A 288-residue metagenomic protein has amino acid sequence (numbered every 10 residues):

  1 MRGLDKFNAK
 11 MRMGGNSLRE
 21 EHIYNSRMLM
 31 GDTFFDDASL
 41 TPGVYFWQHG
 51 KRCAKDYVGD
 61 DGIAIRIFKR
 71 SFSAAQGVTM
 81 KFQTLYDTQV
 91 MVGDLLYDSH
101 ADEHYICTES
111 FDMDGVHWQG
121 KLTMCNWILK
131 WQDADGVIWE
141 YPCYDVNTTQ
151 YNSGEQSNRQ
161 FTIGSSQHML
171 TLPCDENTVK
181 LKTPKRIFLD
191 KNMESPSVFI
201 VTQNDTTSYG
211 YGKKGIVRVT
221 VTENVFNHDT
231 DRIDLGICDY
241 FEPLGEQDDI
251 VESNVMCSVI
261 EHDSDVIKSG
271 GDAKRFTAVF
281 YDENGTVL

Functional and structural regions predicted by a protein language model:
M1-R52, N126-Y141: Active-site-proximal polar cores
G3-K10, T202-N254: Long terminal accessory segments
D60-M80, N152-T171: Short, basic/aromatic beta-hairpin or loop at an interaction surface
A75-T79, F111-N126, D205-V225: Short, solvent-exposed secondary-structure boundary/capping segments
T88-D98, E176-N192: Short coil-to-beta transition motif at edge beta-strands of beta-rich domains
A101-C174: Surface-exposed beta-loop interaction hotspot
D102-D112, R186, E194-Y209: Short beta-strand-centered aromatic/proline hotspots
G271-G285: Beta-strand-rich structural segments
